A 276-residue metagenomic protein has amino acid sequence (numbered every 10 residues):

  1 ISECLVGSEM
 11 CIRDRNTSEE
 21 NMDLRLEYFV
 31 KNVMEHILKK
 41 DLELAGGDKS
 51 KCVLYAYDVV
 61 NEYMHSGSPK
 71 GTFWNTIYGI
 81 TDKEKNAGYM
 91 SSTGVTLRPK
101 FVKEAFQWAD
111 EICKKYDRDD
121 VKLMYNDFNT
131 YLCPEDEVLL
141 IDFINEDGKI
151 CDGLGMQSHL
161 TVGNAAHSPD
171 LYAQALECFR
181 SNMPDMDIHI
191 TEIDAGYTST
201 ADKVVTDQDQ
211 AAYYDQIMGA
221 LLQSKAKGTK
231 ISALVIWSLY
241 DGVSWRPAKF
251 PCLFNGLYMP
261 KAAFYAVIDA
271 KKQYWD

Functional and structural regions predicted by a protein language model:
I1-G7, C11-I12: Single conserved hydrophobic/aromatic residue that forms the stacking wall/gate of nucleotide- or nucleobase-binding
V6, C52-Y55, K149, T229: Structured loop/turn residues at beta-strand edges in well-structured enzyme cores
S8-E9, L139-L140, S158-H159, W237-G242: Aromatic/pi-system hotspot detector in well-structured domains
R15, R25, F29-N32, H36-K39 (+6 more regions): Aromatic-rich peripheral "rim/lid" segments of glycoside hydrolase catalytic domains that contact and position glycan
Y55, N61, I112, D119-D127 (+3 more regions): Aromatic- and acid-rich polysaccharide-binding/catalytic face of secreted or lumenal carbohydrate-active enzymes
P99-A109, C113, V121-L132: Loop-centered beta-sheet repeat module
F101, C133-E137, S168-L171, Y213: Residues at alpha-helix caps and immediate loop-helix transition turns in enzyme cores, especially N- and C-cap
